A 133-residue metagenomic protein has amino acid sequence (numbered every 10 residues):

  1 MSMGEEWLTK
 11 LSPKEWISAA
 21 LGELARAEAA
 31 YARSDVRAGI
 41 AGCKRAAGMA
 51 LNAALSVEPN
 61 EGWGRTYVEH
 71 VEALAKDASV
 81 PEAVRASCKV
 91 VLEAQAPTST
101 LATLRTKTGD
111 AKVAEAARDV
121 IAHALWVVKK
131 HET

Functional and structural regions predicted by a protein language model:
M1-D35: Charged alpha-helical initiation segments
S12, A38, G109: Conserved acidic
W16, G39-C43, S87-V90, V113: Amphipathic alpha-helix face/heptad-repeat signature
S34-R37, A102-L104: Charged, low-complexity interaction regions
G39-N60: Hydrophobic alpha-helical packing segments in soluble, helical-rich domains
L55, P59-T133: Long, charged low-complexity segments
